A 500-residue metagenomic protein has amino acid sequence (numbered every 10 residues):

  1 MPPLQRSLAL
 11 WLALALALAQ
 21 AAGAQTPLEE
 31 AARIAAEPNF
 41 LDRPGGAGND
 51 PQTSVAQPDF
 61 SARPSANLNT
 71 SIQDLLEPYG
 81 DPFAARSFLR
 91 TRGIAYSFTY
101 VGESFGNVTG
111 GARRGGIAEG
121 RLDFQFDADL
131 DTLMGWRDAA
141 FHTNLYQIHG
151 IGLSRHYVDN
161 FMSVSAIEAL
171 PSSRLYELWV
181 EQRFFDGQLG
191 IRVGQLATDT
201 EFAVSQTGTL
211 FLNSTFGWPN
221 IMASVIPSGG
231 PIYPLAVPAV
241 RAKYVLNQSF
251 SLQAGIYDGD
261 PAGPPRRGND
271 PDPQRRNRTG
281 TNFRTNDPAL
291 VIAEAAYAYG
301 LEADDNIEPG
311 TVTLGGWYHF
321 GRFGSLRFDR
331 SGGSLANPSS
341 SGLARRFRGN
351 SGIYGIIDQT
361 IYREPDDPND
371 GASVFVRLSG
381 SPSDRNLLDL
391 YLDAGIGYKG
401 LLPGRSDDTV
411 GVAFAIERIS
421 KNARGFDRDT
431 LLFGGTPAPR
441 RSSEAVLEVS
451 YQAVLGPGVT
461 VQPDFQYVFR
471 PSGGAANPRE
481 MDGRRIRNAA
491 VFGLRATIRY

Functional and structural regions predicted by a protein language model:
A22-E103, M134-G135: N-terminal periplasmic/intermembrane-space "pro-region" immediately following the signal or transit peptide
Y79-Y96, D129-F141, F185-Q188, S249 (+4 more regions): Short loop/turn motifs that connect adjacent beta-strands in outer-membrane beta-barrel proteins
S87-L89, G102, A128-M134, E181-F184 (+8 more regions): Residue-level signature of outer-membrane beta-barrel architecture
I94, G120-F126, S173-V180, A236-A242 (+6 more regions): Hydrophobic, lipid-facing positions within transmembrane beta-strands of outer-membrane proteins
Y96-S104, F141-Q147, I191-A197, L252-D258 (+8 more regions): Transmembrane beta-barrel strands of outer-membrane/channel proteins
G115, E119-A262, N386-L390, L401-F426: Outer membrane beta-barrel
R278-R284, E294-Y297, G315-S351, R363 (+5 more regions): Outer membrane beta-barrel transmembrane domains
V412, I486-Y500: Outer-membrane beta-barrel "beta-signal"
